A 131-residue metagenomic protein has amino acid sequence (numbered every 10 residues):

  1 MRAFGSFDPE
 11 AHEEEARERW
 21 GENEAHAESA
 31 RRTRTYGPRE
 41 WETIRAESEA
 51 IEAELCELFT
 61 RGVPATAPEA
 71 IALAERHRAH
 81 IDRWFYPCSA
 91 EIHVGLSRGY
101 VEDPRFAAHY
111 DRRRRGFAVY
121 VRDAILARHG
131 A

Functional and structural regions predicted by a protein language model:
M1-A131: Amphipathic alpha-helical "stalk" segments
